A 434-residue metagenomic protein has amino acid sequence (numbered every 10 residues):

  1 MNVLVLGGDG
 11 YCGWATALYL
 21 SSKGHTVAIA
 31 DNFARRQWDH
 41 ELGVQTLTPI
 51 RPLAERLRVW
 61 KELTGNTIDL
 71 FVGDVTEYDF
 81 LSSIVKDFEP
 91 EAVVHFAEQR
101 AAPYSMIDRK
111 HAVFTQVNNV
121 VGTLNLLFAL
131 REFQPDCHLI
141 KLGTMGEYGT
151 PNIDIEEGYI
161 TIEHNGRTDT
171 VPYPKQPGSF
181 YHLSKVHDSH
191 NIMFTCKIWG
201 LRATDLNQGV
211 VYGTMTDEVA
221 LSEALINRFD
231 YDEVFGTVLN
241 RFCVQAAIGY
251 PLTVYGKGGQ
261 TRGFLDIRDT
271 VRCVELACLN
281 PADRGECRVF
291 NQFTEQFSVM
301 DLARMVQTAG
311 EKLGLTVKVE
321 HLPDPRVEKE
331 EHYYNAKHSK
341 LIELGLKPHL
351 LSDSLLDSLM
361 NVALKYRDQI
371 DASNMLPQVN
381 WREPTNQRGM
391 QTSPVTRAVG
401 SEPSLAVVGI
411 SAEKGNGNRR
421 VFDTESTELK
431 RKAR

Functional and structural regions predicted by a protein language model:
M1-T214, K365, V379-W381, G400-P403 (+3 more regions): N-terminal Rossmann-like NAD(P)+-binding domain of SDR-like oxidoreductases, especially those catalyzing
S22, Q245-G400, A433: C-terminal substrate-binding subdomain of Rossmann-fold SDR/epimerase-dehydratase oxidoreductases
A54-N66, I160-V171, V211, M215-D217 (+4 more regions): A short C-terminal helix-loop "cap" of Rossmann-like NAD(P)-dependent dehydrogenase/epimerase domains
T76, N118-V121, S179, E233-T237 (+4 more regions): Residue-level signal for the nucleotide or nucleotide-sugar donor/cofactor binding architecture
T123, L127, I192, L239 (+2 more regions): Short-chain dehydrogenase/reductase
V186, W199-L201, G213-N240, I248-Y250 (+4 more regions): Glycine/proline-rich active-site loop of Rossmann-fold NAD(P)-dependent oxidoreductases
H187-T195, F242, L302, V306: Hydrophobic alpha-helix immediately C-terminal to the catalytic Tyr-X-X-X-Lys motif of short-chain
G409-E413, E425-K432: Short, low-complexity, charge-dense intrinsically disordered segments
